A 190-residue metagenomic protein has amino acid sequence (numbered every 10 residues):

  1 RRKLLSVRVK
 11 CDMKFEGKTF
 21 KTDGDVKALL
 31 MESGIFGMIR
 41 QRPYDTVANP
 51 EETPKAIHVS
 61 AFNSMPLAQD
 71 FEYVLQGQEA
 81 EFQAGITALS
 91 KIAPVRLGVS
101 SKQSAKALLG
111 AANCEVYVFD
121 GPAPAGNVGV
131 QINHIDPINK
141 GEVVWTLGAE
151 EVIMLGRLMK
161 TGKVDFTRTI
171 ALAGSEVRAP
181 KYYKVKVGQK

Functional and structural regions predicted by a protein language model:
R2-K190: Buried, small/hydrophobic-residue-enriched core segments of structured protein domains
